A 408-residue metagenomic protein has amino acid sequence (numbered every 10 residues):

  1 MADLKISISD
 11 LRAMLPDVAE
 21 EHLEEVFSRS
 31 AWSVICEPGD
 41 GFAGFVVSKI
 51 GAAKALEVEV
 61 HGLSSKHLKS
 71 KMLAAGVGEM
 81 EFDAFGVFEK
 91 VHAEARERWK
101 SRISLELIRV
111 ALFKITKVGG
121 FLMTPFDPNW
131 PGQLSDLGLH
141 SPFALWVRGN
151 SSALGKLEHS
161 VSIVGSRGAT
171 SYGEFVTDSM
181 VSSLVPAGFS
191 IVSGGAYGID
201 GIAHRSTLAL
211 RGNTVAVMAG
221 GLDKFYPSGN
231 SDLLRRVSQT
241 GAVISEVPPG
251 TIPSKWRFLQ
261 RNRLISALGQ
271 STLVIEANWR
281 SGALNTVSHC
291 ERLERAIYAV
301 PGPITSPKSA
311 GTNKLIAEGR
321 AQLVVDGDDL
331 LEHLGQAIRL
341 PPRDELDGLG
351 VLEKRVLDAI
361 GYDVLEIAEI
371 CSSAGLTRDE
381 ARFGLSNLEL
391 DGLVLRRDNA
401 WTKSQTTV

Functional and structural regions predicted by a protein language model:
M1-D127, L315, D391-A400, S404-T407: Short, small/acidic-rich helices and loops at N termini and domain boundaries of DNA replication/processing enzymes
M1-R29, F113-V118, L122-V408: Glycine-biased, small-residue-rich flexible motifs in mid-sequence functional cores and linkers
